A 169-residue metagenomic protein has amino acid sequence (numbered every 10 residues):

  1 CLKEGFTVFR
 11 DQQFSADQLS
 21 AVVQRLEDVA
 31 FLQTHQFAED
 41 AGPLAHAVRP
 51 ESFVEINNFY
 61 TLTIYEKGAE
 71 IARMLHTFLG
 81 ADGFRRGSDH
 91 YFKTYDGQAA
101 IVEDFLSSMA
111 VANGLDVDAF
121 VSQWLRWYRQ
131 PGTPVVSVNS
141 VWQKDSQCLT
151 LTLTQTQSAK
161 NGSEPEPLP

Functional and structural regions predicted by a protein language model:
C1-S146, L151: Hydrophobic alpha-helical and helix-loop surface patches within well-folded domains that function as non-catalytic
L153-P165: Short amphipathic, basic-aromatic surface patches that mediate peripheral association with negatively charged
